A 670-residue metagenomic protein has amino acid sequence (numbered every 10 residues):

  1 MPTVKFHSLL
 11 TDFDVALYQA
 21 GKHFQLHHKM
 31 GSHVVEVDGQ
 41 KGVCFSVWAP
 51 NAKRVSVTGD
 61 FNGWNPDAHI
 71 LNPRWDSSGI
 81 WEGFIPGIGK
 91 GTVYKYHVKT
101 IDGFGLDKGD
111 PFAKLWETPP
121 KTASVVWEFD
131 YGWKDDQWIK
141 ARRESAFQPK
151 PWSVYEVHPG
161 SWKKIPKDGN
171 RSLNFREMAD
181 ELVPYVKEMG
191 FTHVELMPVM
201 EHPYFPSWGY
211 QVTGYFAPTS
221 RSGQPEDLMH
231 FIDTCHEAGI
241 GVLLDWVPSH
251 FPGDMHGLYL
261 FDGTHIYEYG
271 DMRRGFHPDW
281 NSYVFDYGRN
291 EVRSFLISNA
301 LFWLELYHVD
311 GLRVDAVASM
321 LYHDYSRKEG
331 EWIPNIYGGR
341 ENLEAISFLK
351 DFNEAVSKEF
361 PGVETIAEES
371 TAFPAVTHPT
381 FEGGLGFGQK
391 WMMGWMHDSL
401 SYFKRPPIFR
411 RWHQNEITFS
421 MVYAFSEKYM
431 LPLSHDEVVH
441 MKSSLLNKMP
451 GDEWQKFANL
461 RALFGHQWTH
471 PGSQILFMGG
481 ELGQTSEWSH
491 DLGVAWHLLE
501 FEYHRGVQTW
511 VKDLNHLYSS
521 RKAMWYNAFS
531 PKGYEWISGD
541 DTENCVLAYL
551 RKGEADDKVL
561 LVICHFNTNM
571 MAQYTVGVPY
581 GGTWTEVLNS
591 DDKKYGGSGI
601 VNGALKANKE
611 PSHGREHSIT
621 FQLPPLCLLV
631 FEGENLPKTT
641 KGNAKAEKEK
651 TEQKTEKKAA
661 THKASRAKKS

Functional and structural regions predicted by a protein language model:
M1-C44, R74-E156, S161-N170, E177 (+3 more regions): The feature marks proteins involved in alpha-glucan
V47, Y96, V157, V186 (+12 more regions): Conserved, mostly hydrophobic/aromatic
W48-V55, P579-G582: Short proline/glycine-enriched turn/loop motifs at strand-loop junctions of beta-rich domains
F61-I80, D591-G614: Solvent-exposed beta-strand/loop surfaces of large extracellular or lumenal domains
K90-Y94, G603-G642: C-terminal beta-strand-rich structural cap/linker in extracellular carbohydrate-active enzymes
E117, W138-W152, H158-E341, F621 (+1 more regions): Substrate-binding/active-site clefts of carbohydrate-active enzymes
P120, H308-D310, Y325-G493, L498 (+4 more regions): Conserved alpha/beta catalytic core and glycan-binding cleft of carbohydrate-active enzymes
T639-S670: Intrinsically disordered, polybasic Lys/Arg-rich low-complexity tracts
